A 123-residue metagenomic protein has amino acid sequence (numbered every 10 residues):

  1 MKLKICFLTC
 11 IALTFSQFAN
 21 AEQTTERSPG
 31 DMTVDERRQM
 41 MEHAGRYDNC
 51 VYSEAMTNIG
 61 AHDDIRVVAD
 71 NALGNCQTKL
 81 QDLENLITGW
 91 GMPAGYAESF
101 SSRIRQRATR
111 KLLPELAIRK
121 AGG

Functional and structural regions predicted by a protein language model:
M1-F7: Bacterial N-terminal signal peptides that target proteins for export
C10-A12: Short, linear, compositionally biased motifs with a strong N-terminal bias
T14-A19: N-terminal signal peptide c-region/cleavage motif recognized by signal peptidases
E26-D31: Short, charged/polar, low-complexity loop and linker segments that flank or interrupt alpha-helical bundles
M32-L83: Short N-proximal segments of mature Sec-exported proteins
R66-G123: Compact alpha-helical subdomains of small soluble proteins
